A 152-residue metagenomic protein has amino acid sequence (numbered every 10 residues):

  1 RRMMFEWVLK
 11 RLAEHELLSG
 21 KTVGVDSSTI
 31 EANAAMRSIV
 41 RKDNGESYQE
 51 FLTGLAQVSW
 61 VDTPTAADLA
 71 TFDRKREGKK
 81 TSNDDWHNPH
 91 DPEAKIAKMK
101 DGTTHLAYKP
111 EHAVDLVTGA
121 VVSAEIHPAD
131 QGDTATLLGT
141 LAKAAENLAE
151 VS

Functional and structural regions predicted by a protein language model:
R1-S152: Polybasic low-complexity intrinsically disordered regions
